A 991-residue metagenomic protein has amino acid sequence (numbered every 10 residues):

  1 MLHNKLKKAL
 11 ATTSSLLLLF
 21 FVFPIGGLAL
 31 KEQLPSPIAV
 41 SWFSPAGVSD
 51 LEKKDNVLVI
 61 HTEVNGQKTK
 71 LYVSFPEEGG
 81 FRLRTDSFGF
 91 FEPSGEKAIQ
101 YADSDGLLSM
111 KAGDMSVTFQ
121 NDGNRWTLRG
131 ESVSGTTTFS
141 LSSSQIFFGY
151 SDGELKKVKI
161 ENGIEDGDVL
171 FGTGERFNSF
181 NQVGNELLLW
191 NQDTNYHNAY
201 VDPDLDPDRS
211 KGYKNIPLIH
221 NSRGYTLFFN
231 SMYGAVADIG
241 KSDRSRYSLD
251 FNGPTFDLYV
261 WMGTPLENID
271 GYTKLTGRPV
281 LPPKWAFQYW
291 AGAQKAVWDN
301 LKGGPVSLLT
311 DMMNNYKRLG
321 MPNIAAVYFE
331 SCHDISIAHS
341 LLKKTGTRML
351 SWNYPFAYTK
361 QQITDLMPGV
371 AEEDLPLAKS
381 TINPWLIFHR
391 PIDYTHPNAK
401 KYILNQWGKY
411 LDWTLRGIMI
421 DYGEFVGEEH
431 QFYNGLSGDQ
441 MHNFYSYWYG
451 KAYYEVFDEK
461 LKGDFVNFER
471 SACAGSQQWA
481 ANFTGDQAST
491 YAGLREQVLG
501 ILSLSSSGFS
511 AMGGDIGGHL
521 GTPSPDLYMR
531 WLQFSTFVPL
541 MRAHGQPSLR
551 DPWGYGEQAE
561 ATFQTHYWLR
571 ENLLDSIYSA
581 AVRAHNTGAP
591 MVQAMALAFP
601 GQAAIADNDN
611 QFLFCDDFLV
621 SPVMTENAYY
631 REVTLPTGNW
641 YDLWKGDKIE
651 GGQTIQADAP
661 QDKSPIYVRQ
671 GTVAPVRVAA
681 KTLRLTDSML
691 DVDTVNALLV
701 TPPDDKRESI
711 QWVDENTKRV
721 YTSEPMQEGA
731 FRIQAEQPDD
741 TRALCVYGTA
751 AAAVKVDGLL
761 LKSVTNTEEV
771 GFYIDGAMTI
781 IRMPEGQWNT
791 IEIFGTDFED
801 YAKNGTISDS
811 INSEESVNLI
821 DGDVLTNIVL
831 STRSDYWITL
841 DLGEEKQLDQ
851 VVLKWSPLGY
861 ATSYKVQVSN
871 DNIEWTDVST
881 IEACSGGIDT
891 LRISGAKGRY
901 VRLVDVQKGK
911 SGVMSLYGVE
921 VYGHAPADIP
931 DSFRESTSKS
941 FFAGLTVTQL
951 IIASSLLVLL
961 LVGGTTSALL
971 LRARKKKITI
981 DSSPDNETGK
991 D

Functional and structural regions predicted by a protein language model:
K8-G26, S955-S967: Sec-dependent N-terminal signal peptides of Gram-positive bacterial secreted proteins and lipoproteins
V22-Q33, S940-T946, S967-R972: Sec-dependent signal peptide cleavage junction
E32-I60, N65-A112, F148: A low-complexity, Ser/Thr/Gly/Pro-enriched, surface-exposed linker/loop concept that marks segments flanking
P35, E63-N65, S94-A98, A102-A286 (+5 more regions): Catalytic and substrate-binding clefts that recognize carbohydrates or anionic sugar/phosphate headgroups
G149, K157-I160, M321-F563, A598-P600 (+2 more regions): Aromatic- and carboxylate-enriched substrate-binding clefts and catalytic-loop regions of carbohydrate-active enzymes
E455-V456, D464-F465, A474-N482, G500 (+3 more regions): Catalytic core of carbohydrate-active enzymes
D797-E799, D821-S879, S885-T946: Aromatic, loop-rich ligand-recognition surfaces of beta-strand-rich domains
L961-D991: C-terminal membrane-anchoring or membrane-association module
